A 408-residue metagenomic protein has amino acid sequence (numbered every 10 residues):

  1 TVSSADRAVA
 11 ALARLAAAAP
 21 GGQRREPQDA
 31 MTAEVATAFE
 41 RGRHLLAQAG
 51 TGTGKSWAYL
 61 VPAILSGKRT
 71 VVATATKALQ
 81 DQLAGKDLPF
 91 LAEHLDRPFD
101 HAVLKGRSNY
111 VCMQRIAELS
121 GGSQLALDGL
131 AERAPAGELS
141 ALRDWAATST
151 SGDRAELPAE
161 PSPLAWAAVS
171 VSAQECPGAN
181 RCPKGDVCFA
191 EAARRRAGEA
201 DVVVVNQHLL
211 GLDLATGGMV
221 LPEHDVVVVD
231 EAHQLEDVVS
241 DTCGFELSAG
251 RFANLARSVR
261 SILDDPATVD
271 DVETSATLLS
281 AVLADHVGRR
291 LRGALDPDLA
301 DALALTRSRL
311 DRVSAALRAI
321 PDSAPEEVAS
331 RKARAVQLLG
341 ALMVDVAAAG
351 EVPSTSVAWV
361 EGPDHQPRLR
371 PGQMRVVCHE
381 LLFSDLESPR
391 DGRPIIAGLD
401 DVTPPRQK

Functional and structural regions predicted by a protein language model:
V2-A16, K68-D201, A315, P363-H365: A substrate-engagement module of RecA-like helicase motors
V2-L46: Conserved pre-motif I regulatory segment
E40-Y59: Walker A/P-loop
H44, R69, V202, V226-V227 (+1 more regions): Hydrophobic "anchor" residues on beta-strands that sit immediately upstream of conserved functional sites
G54-I64, A84-G85: Motif I (Walker A/P-loop) of helicase-class P-loop NTPases
G54-W57, L79-Q80, Y110-V111, G211-L214 (+4 more regions): Flexible loop/turn segments at secondary-structure boundaries
L65, D81, P89, Q174-E175 (+3 more regions): Signature of the SF2 helicase/ATPase Hel1-core->accessory helical subdomain module
A167-D201, T216-G218, V313-K408: A contiguous, basic/glycine-rich beta-loop/short-helix subdomain that forms a polymer-engagement track
